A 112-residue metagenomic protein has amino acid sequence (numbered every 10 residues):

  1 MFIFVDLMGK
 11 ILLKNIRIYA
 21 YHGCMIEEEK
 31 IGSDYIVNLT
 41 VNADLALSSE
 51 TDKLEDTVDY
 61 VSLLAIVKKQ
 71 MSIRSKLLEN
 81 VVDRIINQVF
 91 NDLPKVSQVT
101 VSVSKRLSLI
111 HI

Functional and structural regions predicted by a protein language model:
F4-S33, L45: N-terminal presequence-like segments and the immediate start of the first folded domain
E27-K95, T100: Histidine-centered catalytic/metal-coordination loop motif
S102-R106: Short loop/turn motifs enriched for small/polar and acidic residues
H111-I112: Conserved small/polar residues in nucleotide/adenosyl-binding loops
